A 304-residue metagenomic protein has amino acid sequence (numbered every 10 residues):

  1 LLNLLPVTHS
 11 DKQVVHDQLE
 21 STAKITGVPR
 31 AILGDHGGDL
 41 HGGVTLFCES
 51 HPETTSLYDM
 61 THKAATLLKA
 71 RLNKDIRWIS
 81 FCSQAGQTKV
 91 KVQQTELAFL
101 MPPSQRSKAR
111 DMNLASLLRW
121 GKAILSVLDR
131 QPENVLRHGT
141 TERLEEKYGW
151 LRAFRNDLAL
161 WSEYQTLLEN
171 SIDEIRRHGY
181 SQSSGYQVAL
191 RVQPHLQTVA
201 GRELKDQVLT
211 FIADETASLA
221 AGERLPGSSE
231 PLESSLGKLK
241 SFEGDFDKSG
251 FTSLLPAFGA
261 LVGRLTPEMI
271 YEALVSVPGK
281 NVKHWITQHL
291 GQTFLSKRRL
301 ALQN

Functional and structural regions predicted by a protein language model:
L1-I32, G42-S50, M60, A70-I76 (+3 more regions): RNase H-like nuclease fold core
R30, L57, S228-S229: Residue-level marker of motif borders
G34, T61, L232: Single, functionally critical "micro-switch" positions that shape active/binding sites and transmembrane helices
G37-L46, Q87-N304: Acidic/histidine-rich catalytic cores and adjacent linkers of DNA breakage/strand-transfer/modification proteins
E53-A64: Acidic, His- and aromatic-enriched active-site or binding-groove loops in soluble protein domains that engage sugars
L67: Conserved His + Asp/Glu catalytic blocks
